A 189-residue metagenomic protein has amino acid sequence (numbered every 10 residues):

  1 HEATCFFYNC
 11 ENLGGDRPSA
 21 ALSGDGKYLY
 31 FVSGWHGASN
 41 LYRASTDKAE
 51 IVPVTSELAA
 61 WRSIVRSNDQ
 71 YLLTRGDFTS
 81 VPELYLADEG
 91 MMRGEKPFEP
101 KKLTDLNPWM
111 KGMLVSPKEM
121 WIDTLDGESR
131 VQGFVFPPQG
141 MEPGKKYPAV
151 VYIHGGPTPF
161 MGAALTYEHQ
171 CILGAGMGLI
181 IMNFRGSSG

Functional and structural regions predicted by a protein language model:
H1-D25, G34, A44-R62, E89-K118 (+1 more regions): Multi-bladed beta-propeller domains
T4-C5, K27-Y30, K48-I51, C171-M182: Phosphate-binding glycine-rich loops and adjacent basic patches that engage nucleotide phosphates, nucleic-acid
Y28-V32, Y71-T74: Residue position within the beta-strands of beta-propeller blades
Y30, N40-Y42: A cross-family structural signal marking well-folded subdomains
G34-S39, D77-S80: Short, solvent-exposed loop/turn segments at conserved positions within beta-propeller repeat blades
A60-G189: Serine-hydrolase catalytic core recognition
